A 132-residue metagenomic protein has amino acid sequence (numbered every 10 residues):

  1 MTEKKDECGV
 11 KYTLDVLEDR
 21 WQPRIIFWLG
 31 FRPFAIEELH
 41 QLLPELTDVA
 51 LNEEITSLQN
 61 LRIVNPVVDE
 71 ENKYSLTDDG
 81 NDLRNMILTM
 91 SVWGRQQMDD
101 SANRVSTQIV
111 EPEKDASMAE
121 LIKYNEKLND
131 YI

Functional and structural regions predicted by a protein language model:
M1-K5: Long, low-complexity, charged/polar intrinsically disordered regions in eukaryotic proteins
E7-A50, L61, K73: N-terminal helix-turn-helix DNA-binding core of bacterial DNA-binding proteins
C8, F34, D82-N85, A116: Generic recognition of short, well-ordered alpha-helical interface segments
E54: Residues within the DNA-recognition helix of helix-turn-helix
Q59-D69: A short, conserved structural fragment
N65, Y74, I132: Short, solvent-exposed charged binding patches
D69-M90: Basic, amphipathic "hinge/linker" alpha-helix immediately C-terminal to the N-terminal HTH DNA-binding motif
N85-I132: Amphipathic alpha-helical dimerization/coiled-coil segments that flank or bridge DNA-binding/regulatory modules
